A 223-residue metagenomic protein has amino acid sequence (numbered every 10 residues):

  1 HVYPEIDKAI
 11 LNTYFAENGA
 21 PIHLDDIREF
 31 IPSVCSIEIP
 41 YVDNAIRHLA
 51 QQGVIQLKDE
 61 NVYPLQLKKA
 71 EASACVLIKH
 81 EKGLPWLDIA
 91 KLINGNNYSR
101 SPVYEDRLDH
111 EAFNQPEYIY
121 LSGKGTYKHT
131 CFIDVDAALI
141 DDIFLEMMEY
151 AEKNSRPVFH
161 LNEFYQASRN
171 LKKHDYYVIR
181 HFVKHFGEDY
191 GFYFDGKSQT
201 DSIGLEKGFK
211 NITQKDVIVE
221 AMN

Functional and structural regions predicted by a protein language model:
H1-N223: C-terminal non-catalytic scaffold/interaction domains in large multidomain proteins
